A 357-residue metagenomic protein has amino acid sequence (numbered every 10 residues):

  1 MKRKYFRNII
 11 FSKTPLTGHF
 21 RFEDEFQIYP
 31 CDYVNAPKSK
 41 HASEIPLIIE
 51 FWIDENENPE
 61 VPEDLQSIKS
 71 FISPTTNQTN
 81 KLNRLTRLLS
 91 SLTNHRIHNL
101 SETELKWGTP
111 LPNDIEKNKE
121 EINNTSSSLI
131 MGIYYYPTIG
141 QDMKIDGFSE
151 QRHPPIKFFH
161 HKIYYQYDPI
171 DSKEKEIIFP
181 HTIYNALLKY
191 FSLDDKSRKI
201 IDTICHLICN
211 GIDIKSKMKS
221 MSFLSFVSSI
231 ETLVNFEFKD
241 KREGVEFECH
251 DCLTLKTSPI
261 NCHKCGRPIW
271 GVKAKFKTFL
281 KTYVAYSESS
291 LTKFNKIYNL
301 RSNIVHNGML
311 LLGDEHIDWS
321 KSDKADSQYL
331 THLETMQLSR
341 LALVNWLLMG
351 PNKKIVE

Functional and structural regions predicted by a protein language model:
M1, Y5, G271-K273, N299: Intrinsically disordered, low-complexity sequence elements enriched in Ser/Thr/Gly/Pro
M1-L224, S228, D240-F247, D318-E357: Charged, non-catalytic interaction/linker regions at domain boundaries that couple catalytic cores to substrate
L88, A186, K275, F279-T282 (+1 more regions): Charge-rich, solvent-exposed alpha-helical interaction surfaces
K199, T203, G271, K296-N299: Generic alpha-helical secondary structure signal
N235-T292: Flexible secondary-structure boundary motifs
F238, S302-G313, V344-P351: Charged/polar positions within long, soluble alpha-helices
A285-K321: Histidine-centered, metal-coordinating catalytic motifs and their short helical/loop contexts
